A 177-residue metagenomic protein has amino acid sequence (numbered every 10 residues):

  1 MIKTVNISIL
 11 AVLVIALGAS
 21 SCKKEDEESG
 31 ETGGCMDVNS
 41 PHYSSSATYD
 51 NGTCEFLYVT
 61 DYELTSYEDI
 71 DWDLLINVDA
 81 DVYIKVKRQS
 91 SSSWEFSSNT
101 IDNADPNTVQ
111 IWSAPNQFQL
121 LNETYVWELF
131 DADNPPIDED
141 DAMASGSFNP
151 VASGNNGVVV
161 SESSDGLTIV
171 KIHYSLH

Functional and structural regions predicted by a protein language model:
M1-S20: Sec-dependent bacterial lipoprotein signal peptides
I15-S44, T48-Y58: Bacterial Sec-dependent N-terminal signal peptides
N39, R88-S92, D133-P135: Solvent-exposed strand-loop boundary residues in beta-sheet-rich modules
L57-I76: Short amphipathic, basic-aromatic surface patches that mediate peripheral association with negatively charged
L74-R88: Short, ordered, surface-exposed loop/turn motifs in non-cytosolic proteins
I84, I111-S147: Eukaryotic beta-sheet cores, primarily in C2 and C2-like/PH beta-sandwich modules
K87-E123: Tryptophan-paired
D131-H177: C2-type phospholipid-binding modules
